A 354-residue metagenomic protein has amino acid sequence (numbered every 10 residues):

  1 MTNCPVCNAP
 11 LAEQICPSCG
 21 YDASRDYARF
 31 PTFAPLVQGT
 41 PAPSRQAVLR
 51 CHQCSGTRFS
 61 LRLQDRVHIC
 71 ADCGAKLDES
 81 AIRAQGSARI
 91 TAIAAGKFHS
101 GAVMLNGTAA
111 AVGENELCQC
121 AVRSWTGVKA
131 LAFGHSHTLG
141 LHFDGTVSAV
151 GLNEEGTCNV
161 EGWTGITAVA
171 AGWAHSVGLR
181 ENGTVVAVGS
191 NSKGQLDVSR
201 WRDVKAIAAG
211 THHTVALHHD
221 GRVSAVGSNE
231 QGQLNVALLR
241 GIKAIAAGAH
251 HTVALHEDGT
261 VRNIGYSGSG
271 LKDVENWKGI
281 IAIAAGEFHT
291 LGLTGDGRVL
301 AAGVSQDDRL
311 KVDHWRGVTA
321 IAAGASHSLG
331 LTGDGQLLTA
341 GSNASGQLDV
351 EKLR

Functional and structural regions predicted by a protein language model:
M1, E13, V48-L49, V67: Residues immediately within or flanking Cys/His clusters that coordinate Zn2+ in small zinc-binding modules
V6, S18, H52-G56, D72: Short, cysteine/histidine-rich loop/knuckle motifs that typically chelate Zn2+
N8-I15, S60-I69: Short linker/helix segments within small regulatory modules
G20-F30, G74-I82: Short Cys/His-rich micro-motifs in 6-15 aa windows
A81-E116, V122, K129-A130, V350: An edge-strand/N-cap motif at the start of beta-rich repeat modules
H99-A102, A111, H137-G140, A149 (+10 more regions): Conserved core positions of repeat-based scaffolds
A168, E181-N182, R202-H212, H218-S224 (+9 more regions): Thr-biased low-complexity repeat/linker tracts and other Thr-enriched repetitive architectures
G330-R354: Blade-level signature of beta-propeller repeat domains, shared across WD40, Kelch, NHL, RCC1 and BNR/Asp-box propellers
